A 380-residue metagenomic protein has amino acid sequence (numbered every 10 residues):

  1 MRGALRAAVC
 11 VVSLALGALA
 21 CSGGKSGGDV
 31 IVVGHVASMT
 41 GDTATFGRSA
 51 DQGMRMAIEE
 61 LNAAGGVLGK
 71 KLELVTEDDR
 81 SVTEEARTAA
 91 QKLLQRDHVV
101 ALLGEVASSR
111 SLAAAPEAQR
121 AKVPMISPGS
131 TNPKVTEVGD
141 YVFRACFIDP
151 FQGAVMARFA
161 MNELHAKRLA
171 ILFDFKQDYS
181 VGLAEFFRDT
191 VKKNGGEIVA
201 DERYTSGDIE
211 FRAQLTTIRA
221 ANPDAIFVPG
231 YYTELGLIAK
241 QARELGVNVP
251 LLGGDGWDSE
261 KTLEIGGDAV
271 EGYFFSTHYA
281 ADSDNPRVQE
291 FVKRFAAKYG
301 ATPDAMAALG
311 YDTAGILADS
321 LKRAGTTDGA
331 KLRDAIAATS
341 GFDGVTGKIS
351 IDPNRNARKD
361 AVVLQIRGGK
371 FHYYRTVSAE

Functional and structural regions predicted by a protein language model:
M1-V32, A63, S378-E380: Short, low-complexity disordered leader/linker segments with a strong preference for bacterial N-terminal type II
G23-K25, V30-V32, T45-A50, E60 (+4 more regions): Beta-alpha junction/loop-to-helix N-cap segments that form part of ligand/metal-binding clefts
V30-R55, E77-E84, V106-A107, L172-V181 (+3 more regions): Extracytoplasmic "Venus flytrap"
A86, A145-R168, V181-L183, E210-R212 (+4 more regions): Hydrophobic alpha-helical segments within soluble ligand-binding/sensing domains
A118, L183-S276: Extracellular/periplasmic bilobed ligand-binding domains
V142-S206, A225, L317: An alpha-beta-alpha
A239-Y311, G325, Q365-A379: Extracellular/periplasmic periplasmic-binding protein-like sensory domains
A297-A307, A318-F371: Segments of small-molecule ligand-sensing domains
